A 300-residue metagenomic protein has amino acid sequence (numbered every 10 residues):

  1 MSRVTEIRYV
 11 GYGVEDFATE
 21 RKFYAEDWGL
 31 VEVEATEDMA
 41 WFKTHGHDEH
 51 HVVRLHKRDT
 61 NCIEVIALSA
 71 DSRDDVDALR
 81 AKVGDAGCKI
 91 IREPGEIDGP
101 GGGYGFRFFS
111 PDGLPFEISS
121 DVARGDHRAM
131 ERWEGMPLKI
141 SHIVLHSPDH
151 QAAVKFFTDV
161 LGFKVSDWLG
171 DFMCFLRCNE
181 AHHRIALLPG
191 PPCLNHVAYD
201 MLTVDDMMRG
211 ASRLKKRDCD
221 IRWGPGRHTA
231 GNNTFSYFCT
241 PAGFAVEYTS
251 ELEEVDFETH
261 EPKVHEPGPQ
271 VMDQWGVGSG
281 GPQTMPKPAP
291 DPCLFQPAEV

Functional and structural regions predicted by a protein language model:
M1-A18, D48, I63-L68, D121-Q151 (+2 more regions): N-terminal beta-strand motif that seeds the catalytic metal site of vicinal oxygen chelate
S2-E49, I97-G99, L145-H183: Core segments of cupin and vicinal oxygen chelate
E6-E15, R58-V83, Y104-F109, K139-P148 (+3 more regions): Vicinal oxygen chelate
E20-A25, V83, G113, A153 (+4 more regions): Conserved active-site tyrosine of GNAT-family acetyltransferases
E26-G101: N-terminal entry module detector
L30-E64, L114-V122, S166-N195, D200-V204 (+1 more regions): Conserved short beta-strand elements that form part of the metal-binding/catalytic scaffold of enzyme active sites
G84-M136, C174, C219-V300: Vicinal oxygen chelate
G135-I185, P189-R209, K215-D220: Surface-exposed interaction/gating patches
